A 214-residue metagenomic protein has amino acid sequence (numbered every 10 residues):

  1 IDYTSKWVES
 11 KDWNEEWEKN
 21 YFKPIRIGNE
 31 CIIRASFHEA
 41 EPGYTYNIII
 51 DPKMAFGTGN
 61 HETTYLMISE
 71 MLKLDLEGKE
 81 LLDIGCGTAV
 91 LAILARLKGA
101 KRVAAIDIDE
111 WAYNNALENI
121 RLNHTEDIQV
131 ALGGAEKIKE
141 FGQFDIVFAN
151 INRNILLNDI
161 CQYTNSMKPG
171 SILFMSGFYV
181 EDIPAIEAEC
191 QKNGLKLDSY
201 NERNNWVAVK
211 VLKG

Functional and structural regions predicted by a protein language model:
I1-P42: N-terminal auxiliary segments of SAM/dcSAM-dependent transferases
D2-T4, I32, R102, D127-Q129 (+1 more regions): Conserved beta-strand segments of alpha/beta enzyme cores
E39-Y44, K139-G142: Short loop/helix-cap segments at secondary-structure boundaries that form the rim of catalytic
A40, G57, N154: Active-site beta-alpha loop architecture of Rossmann-like, nucleotide-cofactor-dependent enzymes
Y46-P52: A short, charged helix-loop
M54, T58-A135, K139: Conserved SAM/SAH cofactor-binding pocket of Class I
I108-K213: S-adenosylmethionine
